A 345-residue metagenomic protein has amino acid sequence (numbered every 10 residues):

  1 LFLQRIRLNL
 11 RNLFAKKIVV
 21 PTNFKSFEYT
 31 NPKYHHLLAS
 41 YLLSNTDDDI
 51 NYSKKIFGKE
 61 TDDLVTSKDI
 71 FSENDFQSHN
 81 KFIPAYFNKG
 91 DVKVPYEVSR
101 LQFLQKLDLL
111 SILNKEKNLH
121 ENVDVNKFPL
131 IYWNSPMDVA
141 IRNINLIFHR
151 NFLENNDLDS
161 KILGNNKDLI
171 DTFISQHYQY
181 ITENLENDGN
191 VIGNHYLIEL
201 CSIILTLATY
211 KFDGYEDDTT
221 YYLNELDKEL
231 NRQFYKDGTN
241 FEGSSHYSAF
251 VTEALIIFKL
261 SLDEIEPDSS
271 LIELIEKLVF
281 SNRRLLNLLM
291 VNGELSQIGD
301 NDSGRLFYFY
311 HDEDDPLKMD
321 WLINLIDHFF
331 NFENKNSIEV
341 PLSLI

Functional and structural regions predicted by a protein language model:
L1-F71, D75: Extreme N-terminal leader/anchor segments
L3, F27-H35, L43-I50, S72 (+7 more regions): Intrinsic-disorder-associated interaction segments
Q4, L8-A15, S40, Q105-L109 (+2 more regions): Short, hydrophobic/amphipathic alpha-helical patches that form generic packing surfaces within helical domains
I18, T182, E186-G189, G193 (+4 more regions): Residue-level signal for secondary-structure boundary elements
N45, N134, G238, S296-G299 (+1 more regions): Residue-level recognition of hydrophobic positions within alpha-helical transmembrane segments
K59-D62, T66, F71-E73, K93 (+3 more regions): Sequence-level motif detector for i,i+2 pairs with an aromatic at +2
Q77-N80, P84-V279: Aromatic-lined, polymer-binding surfaces characteristic of secreted/periplasmic polysaccharide-degrading enzymes
H246-I345: Carbohydrate-active enzyme catalytic cores, enriched for enzymes that act on polyanionic acidic polysaccharides
